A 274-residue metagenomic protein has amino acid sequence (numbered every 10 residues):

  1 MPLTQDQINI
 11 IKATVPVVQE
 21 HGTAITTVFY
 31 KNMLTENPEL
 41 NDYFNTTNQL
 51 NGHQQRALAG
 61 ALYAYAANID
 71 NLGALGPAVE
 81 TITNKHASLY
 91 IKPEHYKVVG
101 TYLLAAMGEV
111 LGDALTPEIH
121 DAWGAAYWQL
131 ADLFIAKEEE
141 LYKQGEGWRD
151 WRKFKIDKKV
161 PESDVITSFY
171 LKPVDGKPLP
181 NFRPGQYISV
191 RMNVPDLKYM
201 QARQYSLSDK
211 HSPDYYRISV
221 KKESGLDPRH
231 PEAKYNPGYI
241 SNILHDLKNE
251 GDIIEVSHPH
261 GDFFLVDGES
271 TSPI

Functional and structural regions predicted by a protein language model:
M1-W151: Globin-like tetrapyrrole-binding proteins
E36-L40, E223, I254: A short secondary-structure junction motif
E36-L40, K85-A87, P178, R203 (+2 more regions): Glycine-rich, flexible loop/turn motifs
F44-N45, R229-E232, D267-E269: Short acidic, glycine/proline-rich loop/turn micro-motifs
L75-V79, N249-E255: Acidic-glycine-rich active-site phosphate/pyrophosphate-binding loop
W148-I253: Ferredoxin-reductase
N193-L197, H258-F263: Short, charged beta-turn/beta-strand-edge "cap" motif at the junction between a beta-strand and an adjacent loop
H245, P259-S272: A short, basic/flexible loop-to-alpha-helix module at the beginning of a structural domain
